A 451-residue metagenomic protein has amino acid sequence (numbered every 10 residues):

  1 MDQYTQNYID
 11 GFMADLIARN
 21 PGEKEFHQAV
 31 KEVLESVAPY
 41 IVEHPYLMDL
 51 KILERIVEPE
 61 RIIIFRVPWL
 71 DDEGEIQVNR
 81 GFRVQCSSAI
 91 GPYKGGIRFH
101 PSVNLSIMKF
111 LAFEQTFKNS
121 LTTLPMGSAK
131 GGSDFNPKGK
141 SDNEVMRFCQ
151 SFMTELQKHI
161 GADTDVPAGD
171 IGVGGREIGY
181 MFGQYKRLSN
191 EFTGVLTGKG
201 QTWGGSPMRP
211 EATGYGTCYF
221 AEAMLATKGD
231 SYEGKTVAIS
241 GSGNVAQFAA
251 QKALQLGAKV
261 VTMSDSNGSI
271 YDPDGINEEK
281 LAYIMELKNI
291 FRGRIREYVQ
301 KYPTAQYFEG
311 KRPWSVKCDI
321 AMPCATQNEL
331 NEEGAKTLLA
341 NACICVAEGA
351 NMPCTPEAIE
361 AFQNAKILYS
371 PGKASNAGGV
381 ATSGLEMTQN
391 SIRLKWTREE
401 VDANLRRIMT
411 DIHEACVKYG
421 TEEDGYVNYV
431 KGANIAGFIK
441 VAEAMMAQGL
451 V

Functional and structural regions predicted by a protein language model:
D2-A29, M224, L339-V451: Adenosine-phosphate binding glycine-rich loop
K24-H27, E43-L50, T123, I160-G169 (+3 more regions): Flexible, glycine/charged-enriched surface loops at secondary-structure junctions
Y46-Q77: Structured beta-strand/loop patches that form or line metal/cofactor-binding pockets in enzymes
E75-T116: N-terminal cap/recognition module
H100, N119-E233: Glycine/serine-rich phosphate-binding loop and adjoining beta1-alpha1 elements at the start of nucleotide-handling
T197-G200, G205-K317: Glycine-rich phosphate/diphosphate-binding loop of Rossmann-like nucleotide-binding domains
G268-Y369, A374: Rossmann-like adenosine-cofactor binding region
